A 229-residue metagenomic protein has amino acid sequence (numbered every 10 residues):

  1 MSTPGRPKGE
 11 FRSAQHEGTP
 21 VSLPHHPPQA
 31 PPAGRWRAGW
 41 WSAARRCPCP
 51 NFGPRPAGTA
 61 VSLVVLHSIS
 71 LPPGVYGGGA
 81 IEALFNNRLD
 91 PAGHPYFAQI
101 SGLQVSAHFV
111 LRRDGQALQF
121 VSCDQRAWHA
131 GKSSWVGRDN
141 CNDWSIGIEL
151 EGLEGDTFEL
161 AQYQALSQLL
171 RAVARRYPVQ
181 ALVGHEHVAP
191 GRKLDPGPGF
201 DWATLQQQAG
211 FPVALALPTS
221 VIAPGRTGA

Functional and structural regions predicted by a protein language model:
S2-T3, K8-D139: N-terminal catalytic cores of peptidoglycan-degrading enzymes
K8, V21-S42, D139-W144, L153-A229: Basic/polar, cationic surfaces and motifs that engage anionic cell-wall and phosphate/carboxylate ligands
I148: Conserved, mostly hydrophobic/aromatic
